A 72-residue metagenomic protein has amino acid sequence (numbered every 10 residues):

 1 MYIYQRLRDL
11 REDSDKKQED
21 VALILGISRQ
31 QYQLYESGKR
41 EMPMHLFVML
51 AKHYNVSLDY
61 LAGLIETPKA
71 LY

Functional and structural regions predicted by a protein language model:
M1-Q5, R40, K69-Y72: A detector for short, charged/polar N-terminal pre-domain segments
Y2, D13, K39-M42, H53: Helix-turn-helix/winged-helix DNA-binding modules
Q5-I24, M49: Short basic helix-loop element that most often maps to the first helix and adjoining turn of HTH DNA-binding modules
L7, V21-A22, Y32-Y35, L61: Conserved hydrophobic/aromatic packing and binding residues within compact polymer-binding modules
G26, H45-Y60: DNA major-groove recognition helix of helix-turn-helix/homeodomain DNA-binding modules
G26-E41: Recognition helix of helix-turn-helix/homeodomain-like DNA-binding domains that insert into the DNA major groove
L34, G38, M49, T67: Alpha-helical DNA-recognition elements
K52, A62-Y72: Short, charged recognition helix plus adjacent turn of helix-turn-helix-like nucleic-acid-binding domains
